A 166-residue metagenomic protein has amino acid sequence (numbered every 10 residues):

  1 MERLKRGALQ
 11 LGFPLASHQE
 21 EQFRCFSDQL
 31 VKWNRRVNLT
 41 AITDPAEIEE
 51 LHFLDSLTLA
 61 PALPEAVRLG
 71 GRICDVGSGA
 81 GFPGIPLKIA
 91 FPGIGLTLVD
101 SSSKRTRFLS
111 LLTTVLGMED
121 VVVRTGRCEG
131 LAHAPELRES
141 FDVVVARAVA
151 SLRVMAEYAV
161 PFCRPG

Functional and structural regions predicted by a protein language model:
M1-G70, K104-R107, L111-V122: Class I SAM-dependent transferase core
L30, L87, A159: Residue-level signal for inorganic ion chemistry
D44-E47, F53, A90, H133-E136 (+1 more regions): Short capping/connector residues at structural and topological boundaries
R68-G79: Conserved class I S-adenosyl-L-methionine
G71, G93-T97, S101-G166: S-adenosylmethionine
A80-G93: Conserved SAM-binding loop of SAM-dependent methyltransferases across substrates and taxa, primarily the Class I
